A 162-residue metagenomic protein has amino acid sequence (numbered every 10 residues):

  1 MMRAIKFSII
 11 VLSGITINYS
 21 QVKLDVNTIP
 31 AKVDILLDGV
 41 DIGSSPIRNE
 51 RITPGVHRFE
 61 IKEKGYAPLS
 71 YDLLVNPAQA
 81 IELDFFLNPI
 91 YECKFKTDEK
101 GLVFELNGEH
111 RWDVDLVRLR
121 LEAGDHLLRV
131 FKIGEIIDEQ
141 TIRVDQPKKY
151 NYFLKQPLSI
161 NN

Functional and structural regions predicted by a protein language model:
M2-I10: Sec-dependent signal peptide recognition, specifically the positively charged N-region followed immediately by
I9-S20: Hydrophobic h-region of N-terminal signal peptides that target proteins for export in Gram-negative bacteria
Y19-N162: Short loop/turn and low-complexity linker motifs enriched in small/turn-promoting residues
